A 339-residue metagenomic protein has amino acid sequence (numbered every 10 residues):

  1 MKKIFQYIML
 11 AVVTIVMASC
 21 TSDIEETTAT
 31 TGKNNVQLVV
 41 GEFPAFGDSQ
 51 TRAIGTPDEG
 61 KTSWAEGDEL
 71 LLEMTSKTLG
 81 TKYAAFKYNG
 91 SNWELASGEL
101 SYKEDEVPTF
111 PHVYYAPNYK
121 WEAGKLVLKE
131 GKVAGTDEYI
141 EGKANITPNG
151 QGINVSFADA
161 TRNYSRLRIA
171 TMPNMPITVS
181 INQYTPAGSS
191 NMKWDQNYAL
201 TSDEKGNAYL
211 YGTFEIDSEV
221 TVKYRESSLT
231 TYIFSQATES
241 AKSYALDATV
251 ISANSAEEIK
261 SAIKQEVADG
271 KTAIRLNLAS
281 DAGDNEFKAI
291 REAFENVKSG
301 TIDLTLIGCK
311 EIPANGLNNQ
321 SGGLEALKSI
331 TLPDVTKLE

Functional and structural regions predicted by a protein language model:
K2-L10, I15-S252, E257-K264, K298: Sec-type signal peptide cleavage vicinity
T249-T336: N-terminal capping/linker segments that flank leucine-rich repeat
